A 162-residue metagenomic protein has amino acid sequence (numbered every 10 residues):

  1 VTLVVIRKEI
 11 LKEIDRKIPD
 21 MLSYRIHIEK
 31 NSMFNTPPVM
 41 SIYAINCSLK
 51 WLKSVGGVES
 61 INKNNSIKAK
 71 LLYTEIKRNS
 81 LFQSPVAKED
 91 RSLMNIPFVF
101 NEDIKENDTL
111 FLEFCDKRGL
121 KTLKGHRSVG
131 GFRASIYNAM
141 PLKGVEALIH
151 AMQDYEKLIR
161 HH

Functional and structural regions predicted by a protein language model:
V1-T74, A87, H161: Active-site C-terminal subdomain of aminotransferase-like
I6, F98-E102, I136-N138: Short beta-strand-to-loop capping motifs
E29, S92-I96, G130-F132: Short amphipathic alpha-helical segments
L81-P85, G119-G125: A short linear hydrophobic-aromatic micro-motif
F82-F114: Conserved PLP-binding catalytic core of the aspartate aminotransferase-like
F111, K124-S128: A glycine-biased, small/acidic residue-tolerant capping/turn segment at secondary-structure junctions
K117, G130-H162: PLP-dependent enzyme catalytic core of the Aspartate aminotransferase-like
